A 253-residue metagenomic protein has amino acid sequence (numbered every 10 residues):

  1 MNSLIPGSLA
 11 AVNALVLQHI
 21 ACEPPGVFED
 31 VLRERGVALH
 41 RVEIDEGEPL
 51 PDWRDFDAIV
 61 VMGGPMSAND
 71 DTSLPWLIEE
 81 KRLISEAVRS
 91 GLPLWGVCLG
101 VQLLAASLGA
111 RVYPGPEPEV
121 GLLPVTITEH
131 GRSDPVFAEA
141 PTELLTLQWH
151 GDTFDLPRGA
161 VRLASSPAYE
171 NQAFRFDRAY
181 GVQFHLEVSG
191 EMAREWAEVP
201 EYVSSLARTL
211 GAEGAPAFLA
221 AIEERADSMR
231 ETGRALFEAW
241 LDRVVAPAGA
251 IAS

Functional and structural regions predicted by a protein language model:
M1-S90, A207-S253: N-terminal beta1-alpha1 cap of cysteine-dependent amidohydrolase-like domains
L15, H40-V42, V60, W95 (+3 more regions): Hydrophobic/aromatic beta-strand patches that form the interior of the parallel beta-sheet core in alpha/beta enzyme
P25-V27, D70-T72, A105-S107, P157-R158 (+1 more regions): Short glycine-/acidic-enriched loop or helix-start segments at secondary-structure transitions that form or flank
G26, L74, T128-P135, V199: Serine-centered coil/turn micro-motif
V31-E34, P75-E79, V112-Y113, A164-S165 (+1 more regions): Glycine-rich, phosphate-binding/catalytic loops in enzymes
V61-G131: Cysteine-nucleophile active-site neighborhood
L108-M192: Pocket-forming structural segment of enzyme catalytic cores
L186-I222: C-terminal helical/coil "lid" or tail adjacent to the Rossmann-like core of SAM-dependent
